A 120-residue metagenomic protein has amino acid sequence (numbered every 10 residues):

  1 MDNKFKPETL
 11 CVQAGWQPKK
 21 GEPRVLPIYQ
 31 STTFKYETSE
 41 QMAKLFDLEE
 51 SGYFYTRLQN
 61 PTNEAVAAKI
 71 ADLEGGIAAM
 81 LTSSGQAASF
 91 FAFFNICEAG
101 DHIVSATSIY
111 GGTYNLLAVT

Functional and structural regions predicted by a protein language model:
D2-N60, A68: N-terminal "arm"/small-domain region of PLP-dependent enzymes with the aminotransferase-like
L10, P27-I28, A78-M80, D101-H102: Structural motif
G15, T32-T33, S84-G85, A106-S108: Fold-independent oxyanion-binding glycine-rich loops and adjacent beta-strand/coil segments at enzyme active sites
G21, V119-T120: Short, conserved catalytic or adaptor-binding loops enriched in Gly and charged residues
T38-A87, G112-V119: Conserved N-terminal alpha-helix of the aminotransferase class I/II PLP-enzyme fold
D72-L73, F91-A99: Alpha-helix C-terminal capping segments
N95-T113: Conserved PLP-anchoring active-site segment centered on the Schiff-base-forming lysine
